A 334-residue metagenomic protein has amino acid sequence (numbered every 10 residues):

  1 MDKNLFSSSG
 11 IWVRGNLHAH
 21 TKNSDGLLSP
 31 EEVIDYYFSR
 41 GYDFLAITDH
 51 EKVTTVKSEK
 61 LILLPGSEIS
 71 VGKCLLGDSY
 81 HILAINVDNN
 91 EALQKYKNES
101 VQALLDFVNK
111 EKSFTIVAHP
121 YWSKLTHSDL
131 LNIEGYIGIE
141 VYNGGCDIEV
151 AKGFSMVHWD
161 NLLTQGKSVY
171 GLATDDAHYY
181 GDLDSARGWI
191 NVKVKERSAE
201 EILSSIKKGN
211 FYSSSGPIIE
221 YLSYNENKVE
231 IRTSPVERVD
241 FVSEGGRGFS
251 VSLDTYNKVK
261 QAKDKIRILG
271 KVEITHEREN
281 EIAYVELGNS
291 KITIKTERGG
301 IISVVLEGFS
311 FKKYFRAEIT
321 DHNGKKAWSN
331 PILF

Functional and structural regions predicted by a protein language model:
M1-S8, W12, E32, V169-Y170 (+1 more regions): C-terminal functional module detector
D2-A118, K124-G135, E140-N161, Q165 (+4 more regions): A metal-dependent hydrolase metal-coordination microenvironment
